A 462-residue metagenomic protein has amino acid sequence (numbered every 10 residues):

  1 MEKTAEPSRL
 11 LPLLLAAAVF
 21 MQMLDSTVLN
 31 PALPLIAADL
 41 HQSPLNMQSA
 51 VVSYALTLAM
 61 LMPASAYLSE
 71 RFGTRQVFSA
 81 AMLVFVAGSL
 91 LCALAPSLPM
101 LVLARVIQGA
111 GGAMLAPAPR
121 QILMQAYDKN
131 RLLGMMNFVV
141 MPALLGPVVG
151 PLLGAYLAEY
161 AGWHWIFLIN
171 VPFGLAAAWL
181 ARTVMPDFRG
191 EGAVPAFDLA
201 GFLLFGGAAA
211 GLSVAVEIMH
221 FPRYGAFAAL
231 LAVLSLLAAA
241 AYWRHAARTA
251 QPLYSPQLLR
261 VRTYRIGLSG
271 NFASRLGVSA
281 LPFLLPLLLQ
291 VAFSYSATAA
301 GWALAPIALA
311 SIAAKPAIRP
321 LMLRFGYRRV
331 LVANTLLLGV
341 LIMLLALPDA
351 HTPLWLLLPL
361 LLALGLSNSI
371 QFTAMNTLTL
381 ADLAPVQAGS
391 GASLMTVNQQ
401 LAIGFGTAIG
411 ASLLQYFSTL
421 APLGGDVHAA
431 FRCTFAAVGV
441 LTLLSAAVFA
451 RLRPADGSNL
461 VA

Functional and structural regions predicted by a protein language model:
M1-A5: Short, Lys/Arg-rich, polar N-terminal cytosolic tail immediately upstream of the first transmembrane signal-anchor
P7, R131, G162, L199 (+2 more regions): Membrane-helix interface segments
S8-L24, L29-L33, L40, P44-Y54 (+8 more regions): 12-transmembrane solute porter fold
M62, A66-A200: Helix-loop-helix hairpins in multi-pass membrane proteins, especially solute transporters
L90-L91, Y156, A210, V214 (+1 more regions): Alpha-helical transmembrane segments of multipass membrane proteins
A93-M100, R182-F188, V216-P222, W243-A247 (+2 more regions): Transmembrane helix-loop junctions and nearby membrane-interface residues
M114, G207-A210, A280, N368-I370: Residue-level signal for the membrane-embedded core of alpha-helical transmembrane segments, especially mid-helix
E159-G270, A303, V438-G439: Hydrophobic transmembrane-helix bundles of small-molecule transporters
